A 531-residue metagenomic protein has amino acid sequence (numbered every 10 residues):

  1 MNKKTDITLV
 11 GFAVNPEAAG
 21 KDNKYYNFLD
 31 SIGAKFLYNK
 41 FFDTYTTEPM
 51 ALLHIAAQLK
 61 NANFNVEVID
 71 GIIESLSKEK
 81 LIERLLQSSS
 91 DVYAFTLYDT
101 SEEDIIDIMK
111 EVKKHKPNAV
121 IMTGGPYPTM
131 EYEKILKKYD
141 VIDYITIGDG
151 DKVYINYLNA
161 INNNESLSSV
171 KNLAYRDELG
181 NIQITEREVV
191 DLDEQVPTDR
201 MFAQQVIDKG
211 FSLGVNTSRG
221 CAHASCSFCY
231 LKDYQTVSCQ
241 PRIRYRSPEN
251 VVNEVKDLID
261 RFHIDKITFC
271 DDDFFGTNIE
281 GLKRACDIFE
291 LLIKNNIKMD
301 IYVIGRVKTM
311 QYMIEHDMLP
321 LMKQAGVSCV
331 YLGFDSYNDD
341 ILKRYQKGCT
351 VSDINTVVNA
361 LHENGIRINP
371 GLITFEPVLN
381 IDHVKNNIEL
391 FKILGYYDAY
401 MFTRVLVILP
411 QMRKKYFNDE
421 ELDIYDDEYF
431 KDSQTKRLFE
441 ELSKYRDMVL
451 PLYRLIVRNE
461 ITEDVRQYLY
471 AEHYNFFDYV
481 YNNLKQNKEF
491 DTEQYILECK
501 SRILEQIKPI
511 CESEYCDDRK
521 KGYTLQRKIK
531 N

Functional and structural regions predicted by a protein language model:
M1-L9, P16-Y26, I82, L86 (+2 more regions): Radical SAM enzyme core and accessory elements
P16-A19, Y132, N278-I279, D340 (+3 more regions): Flexible glycine/acidic-rich beta-alpha junction loops that bind and position SAM and/or redox cofactors in anaerobic
A19-K21, V170, R176-S218, Y515: N-terminal [4Fe-4S]-dependent radical SAM core
G20-F42: A solvent-exposed, charged loop/short amphipathic helix patch at secondary-structure junctions
A51, I55-E186, Q411: Glycine-rich beta-alpha loop elements in corrinoid/cobalamin-binding modules across cobalamin-dependent enzymes
I69-I72, T96, D233, G333 (+1 more regions): Residue-level recognition of beta-strand->loop/alpha-helix junctions
K134-K152, M318-V330, N386-R404: Structural recognition of alpha->loop->beta junctions
D193-I368, E376, E389: Radical SAM [4Fe-4S] cluster-binding motif and immediate context
